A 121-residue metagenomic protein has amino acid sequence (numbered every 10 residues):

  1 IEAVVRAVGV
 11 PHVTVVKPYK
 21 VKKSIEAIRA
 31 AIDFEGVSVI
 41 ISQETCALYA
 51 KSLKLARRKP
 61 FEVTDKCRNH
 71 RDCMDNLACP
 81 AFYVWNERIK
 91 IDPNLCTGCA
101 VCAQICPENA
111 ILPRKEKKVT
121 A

Functional and structural regions predicted by a protein language model:
I1-A27: Conserved thiamine diphosphate
H12-T14, V37-I40, R88: Structural motif
T14-K17, I41-S42, P113: General beta-strand structural signal in soluble alpha/beta enzymes
V16-K17, D65, N94: Glycine- and other small-residue-rich loops at beta-strand/loop junctions that grip anionic moieties
V21-S24, A47-A50, G98, P113: Flexible loop/turn segments at secondary-structure boundaries
A30-V84, E116-K117: Glycine/aspartate-rich loop-and-adjacent alpha/beta segment that forms the canonical ThDP
R68-D92, T97, V101-V119: Iron-sulfur cluster-binding cysteine motifs and their immediate structural context in ferredoxin-like electron-transfer
